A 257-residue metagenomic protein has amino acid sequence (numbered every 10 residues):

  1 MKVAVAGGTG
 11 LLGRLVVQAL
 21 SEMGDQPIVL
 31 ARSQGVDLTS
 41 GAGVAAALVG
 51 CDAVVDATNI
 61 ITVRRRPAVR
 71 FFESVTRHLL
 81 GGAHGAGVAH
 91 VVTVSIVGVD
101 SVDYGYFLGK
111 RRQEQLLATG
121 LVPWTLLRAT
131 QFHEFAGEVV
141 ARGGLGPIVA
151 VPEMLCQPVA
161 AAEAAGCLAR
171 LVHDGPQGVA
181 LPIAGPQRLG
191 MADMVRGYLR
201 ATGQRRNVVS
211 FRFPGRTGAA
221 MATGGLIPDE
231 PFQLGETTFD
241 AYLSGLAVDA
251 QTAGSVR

Functional and structural regions predicted by a protein language model:
M1-G24: N-terminal Rossmann NAD(P)H-binding glycine-rich loop of SDR-like oxidoreductase domains
A6, L30, A57-T58, V91-I96 (+1 more regions): SDR active-site strand-loop-helix element
A6, V69-E73, D103-R111, M154-A162 (+1 more regions): Short-chain dehydrogenase/reductase
G10-L11, A19, A162-R257: Mid/C-terminal beta-alpha module of Rossmann-like enzyme folds, strongest in SDR-family dehydrogenases/epimerases
D25-A86, I96-V102: NAD(P)H-binding glycine-rich loop region in Rossmannoid oxidoreductase-like domains and their noncatalytic homologs
G87, S95, D100, R112-F135 (+1 more regions): Conserved beta-loop-beta element that borders a ligand/cofactor-binding pocket
T125, E138-V159, E163: A conserved pocket-lining segment of Rossmann-fold NAD(P)-dependent short-chain dehydrogenase/reductase
